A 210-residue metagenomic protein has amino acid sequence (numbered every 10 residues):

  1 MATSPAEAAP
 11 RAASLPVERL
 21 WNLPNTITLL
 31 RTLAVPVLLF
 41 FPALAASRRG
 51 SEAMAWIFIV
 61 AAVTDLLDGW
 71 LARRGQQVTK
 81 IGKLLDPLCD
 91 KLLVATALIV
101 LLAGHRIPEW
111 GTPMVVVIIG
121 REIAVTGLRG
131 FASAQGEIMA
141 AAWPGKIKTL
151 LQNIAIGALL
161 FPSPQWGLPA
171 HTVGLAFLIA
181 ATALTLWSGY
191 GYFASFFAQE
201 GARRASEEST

Functional and structural regions predicted by a protein language model:
M1-P24, L29-L30, A34-V35, A53-A62 (+2 more regions): C-terminal membrane-associated helical module and adjoining short loops/tails
L33, V63-L71, L88, L92 (+2 more regions): Active-site His/Glu-centered metal-binding helix of metallohydrolases
L33-I81, A97-I118, A170-L184: Membrane-embedded alpha-helical segments that form the functional core of polytopic membrane enzymes, especially those
D65, V78, I123, A132 (+1 more regions): Short glycine- and Lys/Arg-enriched binding-loop motifs that mark or flank ligand-binding interfaces
L85-L88, V116, A142-K148: Cytoplasmic-side transmembrane-helix entry/capping segments in multi-pass membrane proteins
V94-A95, I99, N153-G157: Hydrophobic alpha-helical transmembrane segments in multi-pass membrane proteins
M114, I119-G127, I154-G157: Mid-bilayer segments of alpha-helical transmembrane spans in multi-pass integral membrane proteins that mediate
